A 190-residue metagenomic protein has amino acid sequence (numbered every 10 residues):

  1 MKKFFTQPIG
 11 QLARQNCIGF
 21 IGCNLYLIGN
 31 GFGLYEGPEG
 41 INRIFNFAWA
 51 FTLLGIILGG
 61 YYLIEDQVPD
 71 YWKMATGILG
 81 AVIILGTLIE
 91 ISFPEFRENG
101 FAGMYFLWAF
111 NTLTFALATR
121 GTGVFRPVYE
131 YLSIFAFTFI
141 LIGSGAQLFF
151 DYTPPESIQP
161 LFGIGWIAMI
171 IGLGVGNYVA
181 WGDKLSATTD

Functional and structural regions predicted by a protein language model:
M1-D190: Hydrophobic, aromatic-enriched alpha-helical segments typical of multi-pass transmembrane helices
